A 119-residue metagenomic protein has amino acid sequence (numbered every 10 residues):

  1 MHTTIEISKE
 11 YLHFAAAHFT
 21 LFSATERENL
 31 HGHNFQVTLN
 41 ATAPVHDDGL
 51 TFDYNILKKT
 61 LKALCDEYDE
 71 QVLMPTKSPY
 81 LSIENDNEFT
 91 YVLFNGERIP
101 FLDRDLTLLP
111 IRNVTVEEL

Functional and structural regions predicted by a protein language model:
M1-L119: Charge-rich, low-complexity N-terminal segments
